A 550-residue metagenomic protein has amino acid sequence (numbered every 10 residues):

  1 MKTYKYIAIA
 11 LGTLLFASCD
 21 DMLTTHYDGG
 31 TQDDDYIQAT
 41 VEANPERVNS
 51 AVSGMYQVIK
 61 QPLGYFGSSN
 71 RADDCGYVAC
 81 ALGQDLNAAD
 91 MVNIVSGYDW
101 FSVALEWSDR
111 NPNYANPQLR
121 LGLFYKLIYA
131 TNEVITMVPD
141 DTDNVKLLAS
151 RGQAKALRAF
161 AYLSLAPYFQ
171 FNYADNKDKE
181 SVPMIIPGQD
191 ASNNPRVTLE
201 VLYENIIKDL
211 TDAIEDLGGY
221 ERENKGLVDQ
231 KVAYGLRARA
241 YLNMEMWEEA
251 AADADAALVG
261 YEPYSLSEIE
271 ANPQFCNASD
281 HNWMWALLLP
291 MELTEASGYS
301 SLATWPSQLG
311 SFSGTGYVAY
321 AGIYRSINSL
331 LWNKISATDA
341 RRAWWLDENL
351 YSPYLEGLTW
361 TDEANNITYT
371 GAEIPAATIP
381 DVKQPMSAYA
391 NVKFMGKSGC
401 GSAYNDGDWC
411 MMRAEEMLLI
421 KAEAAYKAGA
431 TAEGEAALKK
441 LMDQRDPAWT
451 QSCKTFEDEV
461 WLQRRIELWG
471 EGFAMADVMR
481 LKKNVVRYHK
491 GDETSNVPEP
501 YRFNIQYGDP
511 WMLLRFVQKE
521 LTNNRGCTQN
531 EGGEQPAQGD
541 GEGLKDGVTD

Functional and structural regions predicted by a protein language model:
C19-V78, A254, G322, L331-T338 (+4 more regions): Membrane-proximal, proline-rich intrinsically disordered regions
G29, D33-D34, N70-A79, G83 (+4 more regions): Short, surface-exposed recognition loops and adjoining beta-strand edges that mediate ligand/DNA contacts, enriched
N93-Y168, V197, E215-G219, Y404-W409 (+1 more regions): Conserved, well-structured interaction surfaces
A251-W409, A414, C453, E467 (+4 more regions): Hydrophobic-face positions in mid-chain alpha helices that act as interaction patches
